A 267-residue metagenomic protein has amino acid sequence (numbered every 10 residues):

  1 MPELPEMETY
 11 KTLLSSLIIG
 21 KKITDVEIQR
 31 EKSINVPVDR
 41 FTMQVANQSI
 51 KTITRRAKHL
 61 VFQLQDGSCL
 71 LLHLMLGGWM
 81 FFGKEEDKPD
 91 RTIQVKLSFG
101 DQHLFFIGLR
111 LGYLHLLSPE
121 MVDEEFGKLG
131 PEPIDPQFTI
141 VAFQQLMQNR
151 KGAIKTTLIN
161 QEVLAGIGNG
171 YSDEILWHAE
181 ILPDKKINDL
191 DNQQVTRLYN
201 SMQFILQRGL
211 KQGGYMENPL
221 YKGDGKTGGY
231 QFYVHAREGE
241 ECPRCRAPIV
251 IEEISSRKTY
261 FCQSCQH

Functional and structural regions predicted by a protein language model:
M1-H267: Structured catalytic/nucleic-acid-binding cores of DNA maintenance enzymes
